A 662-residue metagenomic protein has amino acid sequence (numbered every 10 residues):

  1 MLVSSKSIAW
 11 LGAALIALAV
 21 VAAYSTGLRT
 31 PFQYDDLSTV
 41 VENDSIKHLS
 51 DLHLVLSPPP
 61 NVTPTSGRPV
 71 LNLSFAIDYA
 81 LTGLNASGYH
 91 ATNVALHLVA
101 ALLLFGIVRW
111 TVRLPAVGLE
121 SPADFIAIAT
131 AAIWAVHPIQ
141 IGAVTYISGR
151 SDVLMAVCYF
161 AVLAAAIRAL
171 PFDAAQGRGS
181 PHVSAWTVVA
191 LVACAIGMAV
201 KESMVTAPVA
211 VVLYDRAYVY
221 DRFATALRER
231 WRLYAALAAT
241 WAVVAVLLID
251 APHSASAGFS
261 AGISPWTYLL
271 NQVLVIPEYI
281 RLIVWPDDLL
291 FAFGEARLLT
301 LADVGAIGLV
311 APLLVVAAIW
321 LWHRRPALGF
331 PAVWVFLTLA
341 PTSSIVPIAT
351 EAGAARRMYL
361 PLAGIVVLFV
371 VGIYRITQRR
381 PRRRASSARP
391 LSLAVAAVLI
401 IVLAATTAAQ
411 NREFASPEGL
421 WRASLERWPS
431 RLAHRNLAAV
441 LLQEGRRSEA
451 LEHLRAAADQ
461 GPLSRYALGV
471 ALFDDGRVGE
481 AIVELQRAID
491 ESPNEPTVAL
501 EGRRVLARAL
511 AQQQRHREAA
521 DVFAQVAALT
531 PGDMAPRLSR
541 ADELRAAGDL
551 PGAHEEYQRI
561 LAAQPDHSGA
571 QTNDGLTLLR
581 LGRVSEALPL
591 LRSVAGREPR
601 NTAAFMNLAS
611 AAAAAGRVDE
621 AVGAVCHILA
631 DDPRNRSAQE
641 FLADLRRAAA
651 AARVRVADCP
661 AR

Functional and structural regions predicted by a protein language model:
M1-D474, A535, N573: Polytopic membrane enzymes that build or remodel cell-surface glycoconjugates and lipids
L2-V3, R382-S387, E418-R662: C-terminal luminal/periplasmic domains and tails of membrane-associated envelope-modifying transferases
